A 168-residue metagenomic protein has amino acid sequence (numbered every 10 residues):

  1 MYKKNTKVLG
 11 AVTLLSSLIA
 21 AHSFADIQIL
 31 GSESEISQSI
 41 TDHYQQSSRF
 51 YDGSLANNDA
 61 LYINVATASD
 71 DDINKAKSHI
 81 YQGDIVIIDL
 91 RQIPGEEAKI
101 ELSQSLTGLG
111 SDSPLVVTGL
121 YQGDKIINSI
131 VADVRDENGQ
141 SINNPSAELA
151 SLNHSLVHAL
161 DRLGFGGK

Functional and structural regions predicted by a protein language model:
Y2-G10: Bacterial N-terminal signal peptides that target proteins for export
G10-L18: Bacterial N-terminal signal peptides
H22-F50: Short, charged N-terminal beta->alpha structural module
L30-E33, I63-A66, I88-I93, V131-R135: Active-site-proximal beta-strand/loop segments in catalytic clefts of secreted hydrolases
Q38-S39, S69-A76, G95-E101: Extracytoplasmic/secreted cell-surface and envelope-processing proteins
S54-D70: Short, well-ordered secondary-structure micro-motifs within conserved domains or adaptor modules
I80, V86-V131: A glycine-rich, often tryptophan-bearing local segment used as a flexible ligand/cofactor-contacting loop or short
Q122-K168: C-terminal partner/receptor-binding element of secreted or periplasmic proteins
